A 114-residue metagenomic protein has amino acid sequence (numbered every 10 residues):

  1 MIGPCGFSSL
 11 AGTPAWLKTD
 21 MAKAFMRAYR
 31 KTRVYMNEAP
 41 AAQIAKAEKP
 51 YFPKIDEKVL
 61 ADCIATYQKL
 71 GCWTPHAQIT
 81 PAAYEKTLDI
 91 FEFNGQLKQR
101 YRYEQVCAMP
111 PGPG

Functional and structural regions predicted by a protein language model:
M1: A structural signal for short loop-to-beta-strand junctions that line the ligand-binding cleft of periplasmic/secreted
C5-D20: A bilobed periplasmic-binding-protein/Venus flytrap-type ligand-binding module shared by bacterial periplasmic
T13, T80, A108-P111: Residue-level signal for threonine
K18-Q96: Secondary-structure end/capping motifs
E85-G114: Conserved C-terminal helix/tail region of periplasmic/extracytoplasmic solute-binding proteins
